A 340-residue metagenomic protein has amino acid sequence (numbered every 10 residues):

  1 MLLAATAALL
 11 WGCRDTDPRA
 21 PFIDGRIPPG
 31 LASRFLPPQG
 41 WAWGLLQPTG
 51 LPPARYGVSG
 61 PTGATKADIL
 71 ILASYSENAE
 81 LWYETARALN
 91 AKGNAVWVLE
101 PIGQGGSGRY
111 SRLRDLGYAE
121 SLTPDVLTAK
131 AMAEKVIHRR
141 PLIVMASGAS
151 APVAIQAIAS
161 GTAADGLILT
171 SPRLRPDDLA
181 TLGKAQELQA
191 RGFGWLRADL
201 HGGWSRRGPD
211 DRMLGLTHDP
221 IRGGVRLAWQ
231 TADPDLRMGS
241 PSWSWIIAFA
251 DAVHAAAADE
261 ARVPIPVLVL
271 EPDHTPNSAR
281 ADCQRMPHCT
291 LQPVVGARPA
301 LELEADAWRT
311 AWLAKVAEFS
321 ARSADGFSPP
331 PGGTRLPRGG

Functional and structural regions predicted by a protein language model:
A5, L9-P48, P53-P61, R338-G340: An N-terminal hydrophobic leader/cap segment in hydrolases
L72-E77: Active-site glycine-rich loops that stabilize anionic/oxyanionic intermediates across multiple enzyme folds
A79, A86-S111: Conserved alpha/beta-hydrolase
D115-K135: Alpha/beta-hydrolase active-site loop
A149, V153-R237: Alpha/beta-hydrolase-fold enzymes
S240-D259: Active-site nucleophile elbow and catalytic-triad environment of alpha/beta-hydrolase enzymes
V263, V269-E271: Short beta-strand/loop motif that positions the catalytic acidic residue of the alpha/beta-hydrolase fold
C289-G340: Catalytic active-site module of serine/aspartate enzymes centered on a nucleophile-bearing elbow/loop
